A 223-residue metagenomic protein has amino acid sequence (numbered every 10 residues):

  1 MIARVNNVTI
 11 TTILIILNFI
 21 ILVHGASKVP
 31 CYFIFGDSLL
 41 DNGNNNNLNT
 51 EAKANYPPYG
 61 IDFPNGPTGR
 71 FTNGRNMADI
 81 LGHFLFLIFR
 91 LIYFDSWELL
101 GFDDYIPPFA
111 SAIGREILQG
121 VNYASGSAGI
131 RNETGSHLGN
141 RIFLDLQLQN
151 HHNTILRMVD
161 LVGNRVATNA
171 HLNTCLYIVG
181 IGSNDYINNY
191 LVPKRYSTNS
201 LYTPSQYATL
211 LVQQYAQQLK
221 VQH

Functional and structural regions predicted by a protein language model:
I2-H223: Conserved active-site regions of diverse hydrolases
